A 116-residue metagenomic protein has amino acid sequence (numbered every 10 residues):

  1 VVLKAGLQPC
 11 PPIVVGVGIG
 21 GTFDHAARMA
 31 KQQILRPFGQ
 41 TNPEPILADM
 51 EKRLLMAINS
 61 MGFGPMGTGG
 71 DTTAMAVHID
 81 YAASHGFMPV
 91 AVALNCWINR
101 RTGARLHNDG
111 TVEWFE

Functional and structural regions predicted by a protein language model:
V1-E116: Non-transmembrane, aqueous-exposed alpha-helical and coiled segments at domain scale
